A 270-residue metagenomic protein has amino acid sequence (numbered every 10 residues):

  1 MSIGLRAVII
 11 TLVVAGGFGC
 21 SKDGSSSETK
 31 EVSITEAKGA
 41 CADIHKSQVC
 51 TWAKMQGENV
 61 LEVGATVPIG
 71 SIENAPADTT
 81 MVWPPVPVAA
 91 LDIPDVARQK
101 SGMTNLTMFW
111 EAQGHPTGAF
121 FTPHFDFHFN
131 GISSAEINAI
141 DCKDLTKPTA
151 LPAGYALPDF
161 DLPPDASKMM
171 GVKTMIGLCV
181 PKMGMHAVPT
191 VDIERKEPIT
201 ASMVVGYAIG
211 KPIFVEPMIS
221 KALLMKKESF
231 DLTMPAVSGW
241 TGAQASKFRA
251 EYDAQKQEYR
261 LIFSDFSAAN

Functional and structural regions predicted by a protein language model:
M1-V8: Bacterial N-terminal signal peptides that target proteins for export
T11-T35: Bacterial Sec-dependent N-terminal signal peptides
E28-E36, A40, P116, Q255-I262: Non-catalytic accessory regions used for complex assembly or targeting
E31, C41-I44, G57-P123: Short N-terminal edge-element motif at the start of the domain
V32-S33, H45-A53: Phosphate/adenylate-binding glycine loop and adjacent helical scaffold
A42-I44, A53-A75, S134-N138, C142-N270: Intrinsically disordered, flexible peripheral segments
M108-Q113, F125-N130, Q244-S246: Beta-strand-enriched cores of mature, soluble protein domains
G118-E136: Histidine-centered catalytic micro-motifs
